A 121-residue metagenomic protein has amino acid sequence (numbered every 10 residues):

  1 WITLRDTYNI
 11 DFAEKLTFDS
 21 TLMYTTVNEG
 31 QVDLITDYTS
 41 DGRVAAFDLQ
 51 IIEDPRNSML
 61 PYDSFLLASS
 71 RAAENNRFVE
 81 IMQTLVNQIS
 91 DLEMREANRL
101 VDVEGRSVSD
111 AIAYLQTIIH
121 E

Functional and structural regions predicted by a protein language model:
W1-L16, Y114-I118: Ligand-binding cleft/hinge of the Venus flytrap
I2, D6, T25, E29 (+2 more regions): Solvent-exposed, polar/charged alpha-helical surfaces in well-ordered, non-transmembrane soluble domains, broadly
Y8, P61-L66, D91-E96: Acidic/histidine-rich, surface-exposed loop or edge segments in extracytoplasmic proteins
A13-T25: Short helix-initiation/N-cap motifs at beta->coil->alpha
D19-S20, I35-G42, Y62, A68-S69: Beta->alpha turn/N-cap motifs
E29-V32, R43-N57: Ligand-binding "clamshell"
Y62-R77, I81: A bilobed periplasmic-binding-protein/Venus flytrap-type ligand-binding module shared by bacterial periplasmic
R77-E121: Ligand-binding clefts/hinges and TM-proximal coupling segments of bilobed small-molecule sensing domains
